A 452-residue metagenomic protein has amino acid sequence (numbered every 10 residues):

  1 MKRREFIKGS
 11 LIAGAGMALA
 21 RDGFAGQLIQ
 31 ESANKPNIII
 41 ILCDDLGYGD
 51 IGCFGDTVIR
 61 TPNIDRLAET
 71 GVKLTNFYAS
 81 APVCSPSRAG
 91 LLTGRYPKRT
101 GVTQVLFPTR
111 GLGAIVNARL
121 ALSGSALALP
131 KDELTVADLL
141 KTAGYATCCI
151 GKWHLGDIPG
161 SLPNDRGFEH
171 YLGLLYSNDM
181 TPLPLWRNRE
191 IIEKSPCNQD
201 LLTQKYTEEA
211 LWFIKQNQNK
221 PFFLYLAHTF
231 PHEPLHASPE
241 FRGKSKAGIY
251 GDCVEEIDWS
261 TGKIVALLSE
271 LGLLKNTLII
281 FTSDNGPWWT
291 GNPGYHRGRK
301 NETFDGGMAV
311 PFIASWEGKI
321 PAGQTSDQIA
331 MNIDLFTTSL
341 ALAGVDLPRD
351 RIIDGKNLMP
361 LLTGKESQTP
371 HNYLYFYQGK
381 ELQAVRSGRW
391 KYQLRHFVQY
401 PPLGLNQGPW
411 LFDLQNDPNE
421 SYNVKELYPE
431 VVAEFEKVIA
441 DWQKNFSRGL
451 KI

Functional and structural regions predicted by a protein language model:
K2-W410, N416-I452: Formylglycine-dependent sulfatase
